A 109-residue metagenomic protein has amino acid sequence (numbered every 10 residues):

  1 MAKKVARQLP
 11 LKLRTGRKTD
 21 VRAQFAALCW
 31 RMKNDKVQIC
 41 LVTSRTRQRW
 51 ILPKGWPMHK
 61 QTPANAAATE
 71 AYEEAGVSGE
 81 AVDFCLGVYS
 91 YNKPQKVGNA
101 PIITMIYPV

Functional and structural regions predicted by a protein language model:
M1-L28, M32-N34, I102: Acidic, metal-coordinating catalytic segment for phosphate/diphosphate chemistry, firing primarily on the Nudix
M1-L9, Y72, G76-L86: Short, charge-rich amphipathic segments
L28, L41, I106-P108: Conserved hydrophobic/aromatic beta-strand scaffold that supports enzyme active sites
W30, P57-H59, Y91: Short, electropositive, low-hydrophobicity segments enriched in small/polar residues
R31-K33, S44, V109: Active-site beta-strand termini and strand-to-loop segments that position acidic
M32-Q38, K96-N99: Short, solvent-exposed loop/turn segments that connect beta-strands within catalytic domains and beta-strand-rich
D35-S78: Conserved Nudix-box catalytic region and its N-terminal flanking loop in Nudix hydrolases and closely related
G76-V109: Active-site segment of metal-dependent pyrophosphate-handling enzymes, primarily the Nudix hydrolase catalytic core
